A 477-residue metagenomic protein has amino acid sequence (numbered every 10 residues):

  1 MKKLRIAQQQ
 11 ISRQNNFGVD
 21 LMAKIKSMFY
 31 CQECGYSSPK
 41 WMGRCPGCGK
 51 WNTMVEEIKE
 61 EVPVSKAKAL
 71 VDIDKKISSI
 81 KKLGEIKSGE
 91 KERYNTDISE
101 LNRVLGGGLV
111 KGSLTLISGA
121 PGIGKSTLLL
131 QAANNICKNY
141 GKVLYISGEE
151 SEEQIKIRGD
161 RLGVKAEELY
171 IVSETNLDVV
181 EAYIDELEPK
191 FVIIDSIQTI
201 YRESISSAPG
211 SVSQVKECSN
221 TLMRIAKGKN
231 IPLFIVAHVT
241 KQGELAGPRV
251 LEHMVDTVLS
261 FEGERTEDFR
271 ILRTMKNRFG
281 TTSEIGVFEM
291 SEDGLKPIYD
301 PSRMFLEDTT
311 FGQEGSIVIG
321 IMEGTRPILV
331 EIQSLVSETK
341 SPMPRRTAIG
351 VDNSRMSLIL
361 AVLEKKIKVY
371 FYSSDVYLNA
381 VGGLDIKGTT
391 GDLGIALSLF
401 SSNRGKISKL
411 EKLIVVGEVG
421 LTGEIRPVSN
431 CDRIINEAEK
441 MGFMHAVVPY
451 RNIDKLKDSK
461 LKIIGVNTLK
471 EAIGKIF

Functional and structural regions predicted by a protein language model:
L4, Q9-Q10: Cationic, low-complexity basic patches in intrinsically disordered or flexible, solvent-exposed regions
S12-R13, K50: Intrinsically disordered, low-complexity proline-rich regions
R13-L21: Short, Lys/Arg-enriched N-terminal segments with co-localized hydrophobic residues within the first ~10-30 amino acids
A23-K26, Y30-E33, S37-R103, V110-S118 (+7 more regions): Peripheral, non-AAA+ core regions of ATP-driven protein-machinery
V143-S147: Conserved RecA-like ASCE P-loop NTPase motor core of nucleic-acid helicases/translocases
G148-Q154: Conserved Walker A/P-loop ATP-binding site and its immediately adjacent core in helicase/helicase-like ATPase domains
L169-S173: Short beta-strand-to-loop elements that line the ligand-binding cleft of bilobed periplasmic-binding protein-like
